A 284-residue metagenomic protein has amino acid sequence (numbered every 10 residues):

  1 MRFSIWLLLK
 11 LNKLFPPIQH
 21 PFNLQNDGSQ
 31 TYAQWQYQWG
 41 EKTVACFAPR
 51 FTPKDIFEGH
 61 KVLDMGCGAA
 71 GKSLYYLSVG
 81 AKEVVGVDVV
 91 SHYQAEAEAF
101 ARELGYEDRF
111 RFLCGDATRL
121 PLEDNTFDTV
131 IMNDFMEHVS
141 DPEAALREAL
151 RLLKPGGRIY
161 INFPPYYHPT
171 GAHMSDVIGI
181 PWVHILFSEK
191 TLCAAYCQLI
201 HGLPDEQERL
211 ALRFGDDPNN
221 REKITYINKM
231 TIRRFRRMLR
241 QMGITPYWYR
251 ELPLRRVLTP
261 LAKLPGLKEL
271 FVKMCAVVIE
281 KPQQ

Functional and structural regions predicted by a protein language model:
M1-E123, T129, L146, N228 (+3 more regions): Conserved N-terminal segment of class I S-adenosyl-L-methionine
N12-H20, E143-E148, R158-V277: S-adenosyl-L-methionine-dependent methyltransferase catalytic module, highlighting the catalytic core
A81, E107-R109, G156, G243-P246: A generic structural signal for alpha->beta connector loops
R119, E137, H168: Active-site micro-motifs of SAM-dependent methyltransferase domains
M132-F135: A short beta-strand submotif of the Rossmann-like class I SAM-dependent methyltransferase core that lines
V139-S140, L153-K154: Helix-to-beta-strand junctions that scaffold the AdoMet/dcAdoMet cofactor pocket in Class I SAM-dependent enzymes
I279-P282: Active-site beta-strand termini and strand-to-loop segments that position acidic
